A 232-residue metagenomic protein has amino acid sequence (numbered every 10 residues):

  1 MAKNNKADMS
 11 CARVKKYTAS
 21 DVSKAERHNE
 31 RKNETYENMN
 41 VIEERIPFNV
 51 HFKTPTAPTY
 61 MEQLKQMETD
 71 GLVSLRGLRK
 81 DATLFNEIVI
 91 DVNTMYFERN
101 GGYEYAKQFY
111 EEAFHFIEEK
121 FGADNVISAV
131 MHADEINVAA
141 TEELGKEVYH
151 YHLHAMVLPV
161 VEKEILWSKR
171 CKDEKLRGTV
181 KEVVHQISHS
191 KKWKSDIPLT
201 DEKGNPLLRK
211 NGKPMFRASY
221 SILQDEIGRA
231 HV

Functional and structural regions predicted by a protein language model:
M1-H231: N-terminal nicking endonuclease/strand-transfer module with a His-rich metal-binding environment and a catalytic Tyr
